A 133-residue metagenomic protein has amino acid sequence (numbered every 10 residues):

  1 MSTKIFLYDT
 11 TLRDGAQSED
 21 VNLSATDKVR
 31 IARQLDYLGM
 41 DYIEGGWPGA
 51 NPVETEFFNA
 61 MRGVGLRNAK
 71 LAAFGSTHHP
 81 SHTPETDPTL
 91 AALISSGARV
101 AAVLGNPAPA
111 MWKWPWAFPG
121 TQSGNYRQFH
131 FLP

Functional and structural regions predicted by a protein language model:
S2-I5, G39-D41, L66-L71, G97-R99: Short, well-ordered coil/turn segments that N-cap beta-strands
T3-D9, L23-D41, N51-P52, E56-F57: N-terminal glycine-rich anion-binding loops that anchor highly charged ligand groups
Y8-D27, A73-E85, W112-T121: Active-site mouth loops of central-metabolism enzymes
G15, L35, A101: Conserved, mostly hydrophobic/aromatic
M40-G65, F74-H82, V103-G120: Glycine-rich, proline-tolerant flexible connector loops at the mouths of alpha/beta enzymes
V64-R67, D87-P133: Hydrophobic, small-residue-rich alpha-helical packing segments that form membrane-like cores
A72-A73, L90: N-terminal catalytic cores of secreted or lumenal carbohydrate-active enzymes
